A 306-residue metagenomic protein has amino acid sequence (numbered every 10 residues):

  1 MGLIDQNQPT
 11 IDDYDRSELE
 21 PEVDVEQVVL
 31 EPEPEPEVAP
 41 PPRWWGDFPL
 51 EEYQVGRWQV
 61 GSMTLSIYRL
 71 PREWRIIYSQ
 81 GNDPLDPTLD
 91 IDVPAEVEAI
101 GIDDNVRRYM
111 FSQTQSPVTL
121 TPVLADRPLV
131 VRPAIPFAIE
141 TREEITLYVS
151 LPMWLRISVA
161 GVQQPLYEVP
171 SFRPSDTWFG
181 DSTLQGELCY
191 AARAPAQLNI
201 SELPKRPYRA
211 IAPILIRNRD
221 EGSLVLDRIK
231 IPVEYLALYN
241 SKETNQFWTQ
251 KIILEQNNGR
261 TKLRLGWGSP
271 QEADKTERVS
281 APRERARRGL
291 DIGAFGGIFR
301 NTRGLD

Functional and structural regions predicted by a protein language model:
G2-D306: Interface-prone segments of viral and bacterial extracellular assemblies
